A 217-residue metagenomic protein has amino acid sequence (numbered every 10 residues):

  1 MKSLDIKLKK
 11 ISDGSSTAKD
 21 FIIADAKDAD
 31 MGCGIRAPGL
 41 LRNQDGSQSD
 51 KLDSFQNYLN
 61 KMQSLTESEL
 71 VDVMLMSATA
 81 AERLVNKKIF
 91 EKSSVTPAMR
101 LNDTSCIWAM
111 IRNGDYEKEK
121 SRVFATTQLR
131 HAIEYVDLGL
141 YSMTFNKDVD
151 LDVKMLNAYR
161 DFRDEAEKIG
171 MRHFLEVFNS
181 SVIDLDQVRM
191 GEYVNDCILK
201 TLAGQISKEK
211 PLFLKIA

Functional and structural regions predicted by a protein language model:
M1-K147, L212: Alpha/beta catalytic barrel-like cores
S3-K7, S54-Y58, M155-A158, F162 (+3 more regions): General structural feature for long, well-ordered alpha-helical segments within catalytic domains of soluble enzymes
S47, Q128, L151, I183-V194: Alpha-helix capping and helix-coil boundary motifs
L65-T66, F162-A166, Q205-I206: Generic structural signal for hydrophobic
V73-T79, A98-R100, S142-M155, R172-F174 (+1 more regions): Catalytic beta/alpha-barrel core
R83-L84, C106-W108, V149-L151, H173-L175 (+1 more regions): Short, well-ordered, mixed-charge alpha-helical segments that flank or form enzyme active sites
V85-I107, M155-I169, N195-T201: Alpha-helix-loop-beta-strand connector modules within alpha/beta enzyme cores
D161-R189: Hydrophobic, aromatic-enriched interface-forming segments
